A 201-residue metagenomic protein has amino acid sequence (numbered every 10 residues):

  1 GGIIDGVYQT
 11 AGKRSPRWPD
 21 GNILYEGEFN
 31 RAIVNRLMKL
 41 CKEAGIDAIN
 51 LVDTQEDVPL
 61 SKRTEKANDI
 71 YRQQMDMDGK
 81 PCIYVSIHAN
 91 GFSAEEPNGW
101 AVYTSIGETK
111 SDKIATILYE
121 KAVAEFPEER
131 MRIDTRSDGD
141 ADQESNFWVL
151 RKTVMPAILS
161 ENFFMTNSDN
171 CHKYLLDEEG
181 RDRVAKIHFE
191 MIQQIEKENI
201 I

Functional and structural regions predicted by a protein language model:
G1-K66, D169: Active-site histidine-acidic residue metal-binding/catalytic motifs, centered on HxH/HExxH-like signatures
I3-I4, D53-V58, A89-A94, G107-K110 (+3 more regions): Solvent-exposed loop/turn segments at secondary-structure junctions within structured extracellular/periplasmic domains
I4-Y25, N90-K121, E125: A short, glycine/acidic-enriched catalytic loop
L24-A32, D57-S61, E108-K113, L175-R183: Soluble non-cytosolic domains of exported or imported proteins
R31-M38, S61-T64, N68, G99 (+3 more regions): Extracytoplasmic/secreted envelope proteins and their assembly/folding machinery, especially bacterial periplasmic
D47-V52, M77, C82-I87, A101-T104 (+2 more regions): Structural recognition of the beta-strand scaffold that forms the well-ordered cores of secreted hydrolase catalytic
L60-K80, F147-K152: Mature extracellular/periplasmic domains of secretome proteins
Y84-S86, N90-S93, T135-I201: Active-site-adjacent mobile loop/cap segments within catalytic or ligand-binding domains
